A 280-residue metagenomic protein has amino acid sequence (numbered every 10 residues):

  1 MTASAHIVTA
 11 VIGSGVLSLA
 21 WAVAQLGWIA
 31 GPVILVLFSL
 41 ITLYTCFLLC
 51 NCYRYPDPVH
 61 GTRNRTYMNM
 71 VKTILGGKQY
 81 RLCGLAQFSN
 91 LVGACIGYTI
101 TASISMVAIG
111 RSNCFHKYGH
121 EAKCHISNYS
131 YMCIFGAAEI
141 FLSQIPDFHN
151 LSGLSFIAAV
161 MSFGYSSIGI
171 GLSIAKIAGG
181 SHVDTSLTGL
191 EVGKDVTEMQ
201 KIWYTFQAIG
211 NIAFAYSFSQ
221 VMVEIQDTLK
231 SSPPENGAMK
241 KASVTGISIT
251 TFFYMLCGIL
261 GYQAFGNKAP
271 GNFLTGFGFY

Functional and structural regions predicted by a protein language model:
M1, N51-Q87, I96-C133, S155-A159 (+1 more regions): Membrane-interfacial loop- and helix-cap regions that link adjacent transmembrane helices in polytopic membrane proteins
M1-S18, T42-F47, T62-N64: Membrane-interface "cap" regions at the ends of multi-pass membrane proteins
H6, I34-L35, S39, A242 (+1 more regions): Alpha-helical transmembrane segments of multi-pass membrane proteins, especially transporters and channels
S14, S39-N51, F135-Q144: Central hydrophobic cores of alpha-helical transmembrane segments in multi-pass inner-membrane proteins across all
A20-L26, L82, G136-A158, T228: Membrane-water interface regions at transmembrane-helix termini and the short interhelical loops of multi-pass membrane
A20-Y55, H60-G61: Extracellular loop-to-transmembrane helix junctions
